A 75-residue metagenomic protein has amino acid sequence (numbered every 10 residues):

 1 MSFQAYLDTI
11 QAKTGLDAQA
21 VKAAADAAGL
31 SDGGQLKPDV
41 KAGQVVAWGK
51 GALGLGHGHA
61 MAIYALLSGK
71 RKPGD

Functional and structural regions predicted by a protein language model:
M1-D75: Charge-dense, helix-prone N-terminal extensions
